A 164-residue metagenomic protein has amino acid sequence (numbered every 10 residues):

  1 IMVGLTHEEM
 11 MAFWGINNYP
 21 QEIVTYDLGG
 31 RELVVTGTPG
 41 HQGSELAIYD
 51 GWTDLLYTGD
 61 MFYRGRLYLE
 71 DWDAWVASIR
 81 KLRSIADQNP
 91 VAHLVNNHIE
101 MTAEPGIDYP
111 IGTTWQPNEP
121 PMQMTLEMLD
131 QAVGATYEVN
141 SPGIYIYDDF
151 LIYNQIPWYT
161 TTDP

Functional and structural regions predicted by a protein language model:
I1-G29, M124-E127: Active-site HxH/HxHxD metal-binding segment of metal-dependent hydrolases
G4, G15, P90, V133-G134 (+1 more regions): Short, flexible coil/linker elements and helix-boundary hinge sites characteristic of intrinsically disordered
H7-M11, I16, L69-W72, G112 (+1 more regions): Intrinsically disordered regions, especially transient/low-confidence alpha-helical propensity segments and coil-helix
T25, E32-E127: Metallo-beta-lactamase
Q131-P164: C-terminal regulatory/interaction regions
